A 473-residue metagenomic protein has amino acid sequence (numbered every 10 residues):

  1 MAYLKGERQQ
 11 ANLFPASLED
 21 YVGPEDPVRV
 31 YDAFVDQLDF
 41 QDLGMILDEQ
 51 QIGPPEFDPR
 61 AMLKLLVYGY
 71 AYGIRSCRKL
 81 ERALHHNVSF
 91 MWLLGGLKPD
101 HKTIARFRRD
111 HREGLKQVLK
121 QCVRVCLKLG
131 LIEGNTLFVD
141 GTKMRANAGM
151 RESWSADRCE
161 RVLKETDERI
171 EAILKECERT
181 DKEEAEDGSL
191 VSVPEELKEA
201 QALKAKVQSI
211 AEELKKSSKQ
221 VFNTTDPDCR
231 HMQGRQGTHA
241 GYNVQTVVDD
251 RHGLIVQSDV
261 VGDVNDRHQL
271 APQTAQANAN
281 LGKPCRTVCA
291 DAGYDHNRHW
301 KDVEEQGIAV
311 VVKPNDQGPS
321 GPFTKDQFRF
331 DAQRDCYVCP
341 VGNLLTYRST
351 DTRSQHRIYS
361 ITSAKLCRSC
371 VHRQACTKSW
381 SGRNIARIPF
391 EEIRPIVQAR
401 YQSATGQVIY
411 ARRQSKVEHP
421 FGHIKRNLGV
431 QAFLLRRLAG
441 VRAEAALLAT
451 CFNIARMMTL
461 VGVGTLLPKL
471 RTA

Functional and structural regions predicted by a protein language model:
M1-R29: Hydrophobic alpha-helical membrane-insertion signals
L4-G6, L66, G73-H86, G95-A473: Anion-binding and metal-coordination hotspots
E7, N12, A16, I46 (+4 more regions): A generic, residue-level signal for flexible/boundary positions that often mark functional hotspots
R8, L13, A33-V35, R442-A443 (+1 more regions): N-terminal functional modules and adjacent low-complexity/disordered segments of proteins
L13, V22, R29-V30, L38 (+6 more regions): Generic alpha-helix structural propensity
S17, V35, D39-D42, S155 (+1 more regions): Short, solvent-exposed coil/turn linker segments
P24-V67, Y72, P389, I393: Basic, short loop/linker segments at the boundary and entry of helix-turn-helix/winged-helix-like folds
